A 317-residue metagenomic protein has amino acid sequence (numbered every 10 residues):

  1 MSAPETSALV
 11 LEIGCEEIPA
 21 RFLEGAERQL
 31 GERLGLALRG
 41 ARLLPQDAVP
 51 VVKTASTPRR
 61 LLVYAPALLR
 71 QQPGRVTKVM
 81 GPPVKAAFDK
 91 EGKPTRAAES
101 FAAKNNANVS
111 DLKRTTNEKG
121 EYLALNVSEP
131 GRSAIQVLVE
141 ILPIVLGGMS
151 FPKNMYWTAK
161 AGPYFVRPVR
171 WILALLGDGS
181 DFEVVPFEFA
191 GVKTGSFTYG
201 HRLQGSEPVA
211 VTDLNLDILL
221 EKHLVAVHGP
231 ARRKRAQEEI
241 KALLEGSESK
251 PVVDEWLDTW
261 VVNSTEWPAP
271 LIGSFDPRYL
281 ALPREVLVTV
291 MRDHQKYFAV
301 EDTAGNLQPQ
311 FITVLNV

Functional and structural regions predicted by a protein language model:
M1-K296, E301, G305: Long, basic N-terminal domains or extensions that often function in RNA/ssDNA interaction or organelle/cellular
L307-P309: Elongated, amphipathic alpha-helical interaction scaffolds
I312-V317: Short beta-strand-to-loop transition segments that serve as allosteric relay/switch motifs in sensory/regulatory domains
